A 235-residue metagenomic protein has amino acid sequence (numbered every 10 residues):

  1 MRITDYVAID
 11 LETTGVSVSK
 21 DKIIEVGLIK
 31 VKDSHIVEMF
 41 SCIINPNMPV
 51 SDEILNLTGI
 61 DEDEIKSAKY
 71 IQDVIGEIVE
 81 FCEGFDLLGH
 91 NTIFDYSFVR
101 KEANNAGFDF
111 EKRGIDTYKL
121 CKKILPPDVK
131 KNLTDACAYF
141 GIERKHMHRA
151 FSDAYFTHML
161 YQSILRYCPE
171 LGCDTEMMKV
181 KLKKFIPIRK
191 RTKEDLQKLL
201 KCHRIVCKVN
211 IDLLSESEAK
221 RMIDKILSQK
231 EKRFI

Functional and structural regions predicted by a protein language model:
M1-K112, P126-H148: Conserved non-catalytic scaffold segment of RNase H-like nuclease domains
T13-G15, K119, F156: Short, glycine/acidic-enriched loop or turn micro-motifs at the edges of active sites
K112-I124: A short, structured active-site edge motif that brings together acidic residues
R149-Q162: Acidic, divalent-metal-coordinating active-site segment for phosphoryl/phosphodiester hydrolysis, typified by short
L160-I235: Acidic two-metal-ion nuclease catalytic site recognized across multiple nuclease folds, prominently DnaQ/RNase D-T
